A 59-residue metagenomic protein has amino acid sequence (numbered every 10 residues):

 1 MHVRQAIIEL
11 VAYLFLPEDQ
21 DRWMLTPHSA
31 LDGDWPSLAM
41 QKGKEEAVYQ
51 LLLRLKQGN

Functional and structural regions predicted by a protein language model:
M1-N59: Non-transmembrane "mature" sequence context
